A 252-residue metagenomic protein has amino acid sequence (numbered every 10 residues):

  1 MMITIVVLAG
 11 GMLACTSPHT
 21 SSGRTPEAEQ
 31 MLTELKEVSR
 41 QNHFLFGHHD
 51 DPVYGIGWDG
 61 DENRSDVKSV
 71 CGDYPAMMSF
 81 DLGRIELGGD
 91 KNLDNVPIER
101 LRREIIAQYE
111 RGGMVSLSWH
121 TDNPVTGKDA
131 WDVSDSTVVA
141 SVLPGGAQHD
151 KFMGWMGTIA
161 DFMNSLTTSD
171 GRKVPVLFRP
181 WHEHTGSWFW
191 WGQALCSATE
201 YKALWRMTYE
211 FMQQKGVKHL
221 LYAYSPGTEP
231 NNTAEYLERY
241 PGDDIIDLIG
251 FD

Functional and structural regions predicted by a protein language model:
M1-I3: Bacterial N-terminal signal peptides that target proteins for export
L13-A14: C-terminal motif of bacterial Sec signal peptides marking the signal peptidase cleavage site
P18-M77, G83, G88-N95: N-terminal module-boundary/linker segments of secreted carbohydrate-active enzymes
E29-M31, W58-V67, E99-R103, T158-F162 (+1 more regions): Alpha-helical scaffolding within the catalytic cores of extracellular/periplasmic polymer-degrading hydrolases
G47-H49, S79-D81, S116-H120, R179-W181 (+2 more regions): A cross-family glycoside hydrolase active-site/sugar-binding cleft signature
M78-F80, Y236-D252: Aromatic- and acid-rich polysaccharide-binding/catalytic face of secreted or lumenal carbohydrate-active enzymes
G83, L87-K218: Substrate-binding cleft of extracellular glycoside hydrolase catalytic domains
F178, W205, K218-E235, G250: Cell-envelope/glycan interface and biosynthesis
